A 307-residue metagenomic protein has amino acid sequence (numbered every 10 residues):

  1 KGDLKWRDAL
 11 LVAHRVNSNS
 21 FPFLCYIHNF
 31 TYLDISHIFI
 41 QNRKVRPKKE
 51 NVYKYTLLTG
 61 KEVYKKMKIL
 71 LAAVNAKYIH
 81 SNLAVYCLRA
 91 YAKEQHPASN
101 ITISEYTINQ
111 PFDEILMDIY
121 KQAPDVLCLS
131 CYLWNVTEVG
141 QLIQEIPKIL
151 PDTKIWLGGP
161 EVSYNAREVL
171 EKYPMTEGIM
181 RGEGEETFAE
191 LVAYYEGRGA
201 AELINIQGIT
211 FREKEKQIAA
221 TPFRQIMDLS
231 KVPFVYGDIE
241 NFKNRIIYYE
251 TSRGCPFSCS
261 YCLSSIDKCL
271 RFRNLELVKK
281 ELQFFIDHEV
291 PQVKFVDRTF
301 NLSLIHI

Functional and structural regions predicted by a protein language model:
A9, R15, N29-T31, I38 (+1 more regions): Short hydrophobic alpha-helical segments enriched in small aliphatic residues
K49-K66: Short, Lys/Arg-enriched N-terminal segments with co-localized hydrophobic residues within the first ~10-30 amino acids
M67-K68, I206, T210-T251: N-terminal [4Fe-4S]-dependent radical SAM core
K68-K77: Nucleotide-activated donor-dependent transferases that construct or modify glycoconjugates
A84, Y91, S99-F223: Glycine-rich beta-alpha loop elements in corrinoid/cobalamin-binding modules across cobalamin-dependent enzymes
S230-H306: Radical SAM [4Fe-4S] cluster-binding motif and immediate context
